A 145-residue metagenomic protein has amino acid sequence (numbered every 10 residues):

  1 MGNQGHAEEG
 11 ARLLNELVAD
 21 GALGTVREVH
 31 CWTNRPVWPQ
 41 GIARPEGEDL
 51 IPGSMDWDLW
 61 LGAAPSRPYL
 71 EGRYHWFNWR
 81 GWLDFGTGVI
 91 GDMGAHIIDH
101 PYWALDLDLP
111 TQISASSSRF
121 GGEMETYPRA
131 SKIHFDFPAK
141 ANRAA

Functional and structural regions predicted by a protein language model:
M1-S54: A contiguous active-site-proximal alpha/beta segment in oxidoreductase catalytic domains
S54, D58-A144: Rossmann-like dinucleotide-binding domain that binds NAD(P)(H)
